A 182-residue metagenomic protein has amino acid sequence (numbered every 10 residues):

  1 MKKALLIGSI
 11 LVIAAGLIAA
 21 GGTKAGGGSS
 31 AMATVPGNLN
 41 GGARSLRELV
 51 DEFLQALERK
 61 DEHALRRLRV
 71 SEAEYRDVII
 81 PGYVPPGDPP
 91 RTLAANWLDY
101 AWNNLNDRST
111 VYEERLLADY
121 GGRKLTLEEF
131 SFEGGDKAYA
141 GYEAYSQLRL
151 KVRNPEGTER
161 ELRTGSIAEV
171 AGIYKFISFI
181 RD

Functional and structural regions predicted by a protein language model:
M1-A4: Positively charged n-region of N-terminal signal peptides that target proteins for export
G8-I18: Core hydrophobic alpha-helical transmembrane segments of single-pass membrane proteins
I10, S30-A31, I167: Compositionally biased regions
A19-H63, R67, E74-V78, Y83-D88: Short, low-complexity N-terminal intrinsically disordered segments enriched in polar/charged residues
K24, D136-D182: Short beta-strand edge/turn micro-motifs at domain boundaries
F53-D61, R69-A73, A101, S109 (+3 more regions): Sec/Tat-exported extracytoplasmic proteins
E72-Y75, R181-D182: Solvent-exposed loop/turn segments at secondary-structure junctions within structured extracellular/periplasmic domains
V84-T158: Surface-exposed, charged secondary-structure patches
